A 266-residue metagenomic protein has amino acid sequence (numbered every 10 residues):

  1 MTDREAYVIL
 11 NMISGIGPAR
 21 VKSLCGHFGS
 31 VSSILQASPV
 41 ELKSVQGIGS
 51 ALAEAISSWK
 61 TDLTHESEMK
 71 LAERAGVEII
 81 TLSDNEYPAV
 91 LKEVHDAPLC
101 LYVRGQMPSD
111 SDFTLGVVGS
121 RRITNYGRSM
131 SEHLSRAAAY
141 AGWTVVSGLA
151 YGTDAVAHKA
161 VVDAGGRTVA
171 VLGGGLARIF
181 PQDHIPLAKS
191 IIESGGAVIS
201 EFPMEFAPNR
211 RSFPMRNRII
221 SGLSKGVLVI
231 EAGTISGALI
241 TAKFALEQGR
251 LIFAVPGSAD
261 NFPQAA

Functional and structural regions predicted by a protein language model:
M1-N85, A254: Short, small/acidic-rich helices and loops at N termini and domain boundaries of DNA replication/processing enzymes
M1-R4, T81-A266: Glycine-biased, small-residue-rich flexible motifs in mid-sequence functional cores and linkers
